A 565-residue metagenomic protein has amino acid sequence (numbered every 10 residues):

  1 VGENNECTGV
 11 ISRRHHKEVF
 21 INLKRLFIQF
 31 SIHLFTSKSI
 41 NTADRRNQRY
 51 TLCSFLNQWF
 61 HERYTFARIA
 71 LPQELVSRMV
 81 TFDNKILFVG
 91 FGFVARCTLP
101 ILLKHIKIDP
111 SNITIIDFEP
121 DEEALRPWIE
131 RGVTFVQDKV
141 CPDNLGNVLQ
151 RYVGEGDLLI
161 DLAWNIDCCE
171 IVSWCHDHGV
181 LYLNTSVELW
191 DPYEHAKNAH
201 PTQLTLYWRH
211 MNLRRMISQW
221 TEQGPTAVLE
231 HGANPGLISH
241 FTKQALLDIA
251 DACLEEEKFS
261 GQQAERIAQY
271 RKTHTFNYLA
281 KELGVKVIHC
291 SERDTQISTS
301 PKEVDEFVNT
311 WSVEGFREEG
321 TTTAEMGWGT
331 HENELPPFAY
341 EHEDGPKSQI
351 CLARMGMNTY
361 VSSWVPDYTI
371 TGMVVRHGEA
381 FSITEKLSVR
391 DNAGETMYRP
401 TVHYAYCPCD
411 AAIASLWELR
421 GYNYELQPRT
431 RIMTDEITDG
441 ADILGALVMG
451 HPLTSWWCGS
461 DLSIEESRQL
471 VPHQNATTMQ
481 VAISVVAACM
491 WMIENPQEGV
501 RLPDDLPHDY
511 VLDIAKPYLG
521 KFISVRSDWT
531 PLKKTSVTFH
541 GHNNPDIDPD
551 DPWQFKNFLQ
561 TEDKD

Functional and structural regions predicted by a protein language model:
T8, S12, F20, S31 (+2 more regions): Short linear motifs in low-complexity or flexible loops
R68-D83: A short, basic/flexible loop-to-alpha-helix module at the beginning of a structural domain
L87-G90: Conserved N-terminal Rossmann-fold NAD(P)-binding element of oxidoreductases
V94: Hydrophobic/small residue at the entry helix of a nucleotide-binding pocket
P110-P127: NAD(P)-binding Rossmann-fold cofactor-contacting core
E130-P142: Rossmann-fold cofactor-recognition segment
V172, S186-Q223: Rossmann-fold NAD(P)-binding glycine/threonine-rich loop
D248-D565: C-terminal catalytic/substrate-binding lobe primarily of soluble NAD(P)-dependent oxidoreductases
